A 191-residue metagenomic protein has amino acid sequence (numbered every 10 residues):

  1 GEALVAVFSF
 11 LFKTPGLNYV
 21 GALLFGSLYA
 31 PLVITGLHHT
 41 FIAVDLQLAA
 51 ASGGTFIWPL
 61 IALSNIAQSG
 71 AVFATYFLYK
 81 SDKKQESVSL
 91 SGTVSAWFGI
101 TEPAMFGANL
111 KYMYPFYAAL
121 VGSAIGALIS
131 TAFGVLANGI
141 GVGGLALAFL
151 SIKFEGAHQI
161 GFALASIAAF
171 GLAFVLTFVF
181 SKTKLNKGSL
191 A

Functional and structural regions predicted by a protein language model:
G1-P15, S27, P31, D45-A49: Hydrophobic alpha-helical segments of integral membrane proteins, encompassing both true transmembrane helices
G1-V5, L37-I42, F77-L78, E102 (+2 more regions): Transmembrane helix-loop junctions in multi-pass membrane proteins
S9-L24, S52-W58, K80-S81, G156-G161: Membrane-interfacial loop-to-helix junctions in multi-pass transporters
L11, P15-G16, L28-L32, I57 (+3 more regions): Hydrophobic alpha-helical transmembrane segments of multi-pass membrane proteins
G26-H38, A49-S52, S95-F98, S130-T131: Transmembrane alpha-helix interface/packing and boundary motifs in multi-pass membrane proteins, characterized by
I34, I42-A43, S69-Y76, A168-K184: Transmembrane alpha-helical segments in integral membrane proteins
I42, L46-S123: Helix-loop-helix junctions within the multi-pass membrane cores of secondary transporters/permeases
S91, P103-A191: Transmembrane alpha-helical segments and their short flanking loops that form helix-hairpins/helix-helix interfaces
